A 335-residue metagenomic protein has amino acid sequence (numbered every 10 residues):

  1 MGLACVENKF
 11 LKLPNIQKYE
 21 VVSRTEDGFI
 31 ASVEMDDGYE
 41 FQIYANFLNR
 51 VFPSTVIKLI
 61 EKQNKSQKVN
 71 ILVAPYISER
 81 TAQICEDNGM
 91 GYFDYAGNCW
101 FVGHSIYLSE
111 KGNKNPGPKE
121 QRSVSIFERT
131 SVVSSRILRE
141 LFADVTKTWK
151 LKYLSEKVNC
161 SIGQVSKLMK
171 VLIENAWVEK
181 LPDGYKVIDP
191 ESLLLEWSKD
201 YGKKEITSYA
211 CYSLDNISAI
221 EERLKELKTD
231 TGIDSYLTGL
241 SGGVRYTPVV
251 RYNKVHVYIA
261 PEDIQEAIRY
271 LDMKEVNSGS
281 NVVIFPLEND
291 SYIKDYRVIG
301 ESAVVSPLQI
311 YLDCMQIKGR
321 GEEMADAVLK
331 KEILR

Functional and structural regions predicted by a protein language model:
M1-M90: DNA-contacting interfaces and partner/effector-binding or oligomerization modules in DNA-centric proteins
G89-F101: Charged, structured surface patches that assemble and position nucleic-acid processing machinery
Y92, Y270-R335: Hydrophobic alpha-helical interaction segments
G97, V124-I126, Y153, K157: Membrane-interface helix-loop-helix junctions at boundaries between adjacent transmembrane segments
V102-I106: Short, charged, surface-exposed secondary-structure boundary motifs
S109-L138: Short alpha-helical segments that sit at the start of domains
I137-S198: Loop-centered beta-sheet repeat module
K204-D290: Short gly/ser-rich loop at a beta-strand->alpha-helix junction or flexible surface loop bordering the NTP-binding
